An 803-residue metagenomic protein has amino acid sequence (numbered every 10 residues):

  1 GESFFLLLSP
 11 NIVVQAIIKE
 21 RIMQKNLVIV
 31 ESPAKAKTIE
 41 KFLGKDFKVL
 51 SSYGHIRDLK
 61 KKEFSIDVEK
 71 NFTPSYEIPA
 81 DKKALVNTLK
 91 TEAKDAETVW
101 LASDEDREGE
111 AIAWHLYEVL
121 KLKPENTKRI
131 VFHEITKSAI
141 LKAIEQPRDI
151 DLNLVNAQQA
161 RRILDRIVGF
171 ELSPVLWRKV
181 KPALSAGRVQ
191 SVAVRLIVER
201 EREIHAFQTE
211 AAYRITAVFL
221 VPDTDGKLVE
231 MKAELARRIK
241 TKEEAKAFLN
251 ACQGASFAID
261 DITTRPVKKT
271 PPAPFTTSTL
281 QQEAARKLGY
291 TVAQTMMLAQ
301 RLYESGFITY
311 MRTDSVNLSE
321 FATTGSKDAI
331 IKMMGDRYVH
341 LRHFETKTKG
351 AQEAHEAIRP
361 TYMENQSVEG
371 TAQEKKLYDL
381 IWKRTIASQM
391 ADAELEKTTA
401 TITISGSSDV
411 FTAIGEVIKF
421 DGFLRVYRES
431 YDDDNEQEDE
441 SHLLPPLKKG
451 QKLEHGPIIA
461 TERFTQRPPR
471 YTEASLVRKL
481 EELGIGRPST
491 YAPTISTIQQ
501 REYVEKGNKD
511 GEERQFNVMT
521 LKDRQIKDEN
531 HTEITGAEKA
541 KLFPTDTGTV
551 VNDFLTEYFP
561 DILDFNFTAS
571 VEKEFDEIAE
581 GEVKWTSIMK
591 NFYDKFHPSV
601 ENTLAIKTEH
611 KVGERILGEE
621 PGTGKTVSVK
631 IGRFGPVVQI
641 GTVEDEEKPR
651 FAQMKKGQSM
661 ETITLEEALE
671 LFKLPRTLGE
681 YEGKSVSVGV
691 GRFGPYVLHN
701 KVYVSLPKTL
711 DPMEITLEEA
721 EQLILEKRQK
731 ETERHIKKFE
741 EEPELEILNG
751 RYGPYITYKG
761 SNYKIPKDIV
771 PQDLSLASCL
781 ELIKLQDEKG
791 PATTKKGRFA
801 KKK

Functional and structural regions predicted by a protein language model:
E2-F5, S9-I163, E171-L172, A236 (+4 more regions): Intrinsically disordered, low-complexity regulatory segments
Q24-L27, T38, F47, S173 (+2 more regions): Basic, low-complexity terminal or inter-domain segments flanking catalytic cores
I29, K41, T88-P266, E356-D409 (+4 more regions): Phosphate-backbone binding and catalysis cores of DNA-processing enzymes
S75-P79, K287, L483: Flexible beta-alpha connector loops of hexameric P-loop NTPases
S103-E105, Q282-A284, R312: Short glycine-centered, acidic/aromatic-flanked micro-motifs in structured strand/loop junctions that mark active-site
G254-T270, Q282, P457-Q466: Positively charged, polyanion-binding regions of nucleic-acid-associated proteins
Q281-E283, K287-T291: A conserved hydrophobic secondary-structure block that centers on an alpha-helix together with its immediately flanking
